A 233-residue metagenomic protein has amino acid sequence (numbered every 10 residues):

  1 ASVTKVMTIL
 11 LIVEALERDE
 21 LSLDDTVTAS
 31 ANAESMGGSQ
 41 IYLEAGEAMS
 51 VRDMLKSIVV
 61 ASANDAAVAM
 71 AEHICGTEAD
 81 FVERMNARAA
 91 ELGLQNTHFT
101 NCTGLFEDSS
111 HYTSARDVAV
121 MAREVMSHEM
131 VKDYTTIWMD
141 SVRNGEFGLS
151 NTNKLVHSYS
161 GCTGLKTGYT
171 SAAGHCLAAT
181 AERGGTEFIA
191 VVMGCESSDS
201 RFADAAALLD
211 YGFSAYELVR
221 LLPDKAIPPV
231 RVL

Functional and structural regions predicted by a protein language model:
A1-R116, V120, V125-E129: Active-site-adjacent loops and short helices of periplasmic peptidoglycan-processing enzymes
L94-H98, F106-L233: Domain-terminus/edge residues, biased toward the C-terminal soluble/receptor-binding domains of extracytoplasmic
